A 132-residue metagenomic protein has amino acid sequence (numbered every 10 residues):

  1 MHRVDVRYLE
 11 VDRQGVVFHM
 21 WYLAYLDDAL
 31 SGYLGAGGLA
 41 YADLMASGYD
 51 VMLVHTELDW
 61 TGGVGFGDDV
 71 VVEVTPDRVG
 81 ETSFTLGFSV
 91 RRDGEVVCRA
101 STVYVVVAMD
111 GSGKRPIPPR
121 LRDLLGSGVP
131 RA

Functional and structural regions predicted by a protein language model:
M1-L53, M109-A132: Hot-dog-fold acyl-thioester-processing enzymes
H2, W60, G65-F66, D77-A132: HotDog/MaoC-like acyl-thioester-processing domains
H55-D59: Short alpha-helix capping/helix-loop boundary micro-motifs
